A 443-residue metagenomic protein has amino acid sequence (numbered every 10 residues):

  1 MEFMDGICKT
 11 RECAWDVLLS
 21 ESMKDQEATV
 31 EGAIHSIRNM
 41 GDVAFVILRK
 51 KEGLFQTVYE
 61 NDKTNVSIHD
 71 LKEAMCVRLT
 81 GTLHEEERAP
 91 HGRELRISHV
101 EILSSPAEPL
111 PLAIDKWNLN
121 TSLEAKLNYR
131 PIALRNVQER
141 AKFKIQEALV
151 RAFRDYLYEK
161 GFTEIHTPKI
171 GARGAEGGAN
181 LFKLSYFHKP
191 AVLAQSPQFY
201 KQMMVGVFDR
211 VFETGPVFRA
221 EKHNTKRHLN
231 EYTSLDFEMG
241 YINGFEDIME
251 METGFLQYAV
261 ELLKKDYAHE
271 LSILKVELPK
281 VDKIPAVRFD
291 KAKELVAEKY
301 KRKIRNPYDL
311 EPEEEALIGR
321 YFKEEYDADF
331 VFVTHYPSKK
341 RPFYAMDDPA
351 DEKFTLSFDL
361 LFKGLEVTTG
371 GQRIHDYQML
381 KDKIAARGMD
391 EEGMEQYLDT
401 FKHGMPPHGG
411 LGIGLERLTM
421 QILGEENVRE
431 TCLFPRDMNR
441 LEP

Functional and structural regions predicted by a protein language model:
E2-I242, D399: Class II aminoacyl-tRNA synthetase-like tRNA-binding/catalytic domains
A33, A148, A152-K160, S196-G206 (+14 more regions): Generic, well-ordered alpha-helical scaffold segments in large soluble proteins
N120, L127, P131, V150 (+13 more regions): Alpha-helix initiation and N-capping motif
A141-I145, V276-V281, T368: Extended, non-catalytic structural segments that build the interaction scaffolds of large macromolecular assemblies
I145-L149, G244-M251, E314, D376: Short amphipathic alpha-helical segments
E176, G254-K363, A386-D399, H403-G404: Metal-assisted phosphate- and nucleotidyl-transfer catalytic regions
G206, R210-E213, L229, T233-G244 (+1 more regions): TRNA-recognition modules of translation machinery and tRNA-sensing kinases, especially anticodon-binding
G240-I248, T253, K293-L295: Extended, domain-scale alpha-helical bundle/helix-rich regions
